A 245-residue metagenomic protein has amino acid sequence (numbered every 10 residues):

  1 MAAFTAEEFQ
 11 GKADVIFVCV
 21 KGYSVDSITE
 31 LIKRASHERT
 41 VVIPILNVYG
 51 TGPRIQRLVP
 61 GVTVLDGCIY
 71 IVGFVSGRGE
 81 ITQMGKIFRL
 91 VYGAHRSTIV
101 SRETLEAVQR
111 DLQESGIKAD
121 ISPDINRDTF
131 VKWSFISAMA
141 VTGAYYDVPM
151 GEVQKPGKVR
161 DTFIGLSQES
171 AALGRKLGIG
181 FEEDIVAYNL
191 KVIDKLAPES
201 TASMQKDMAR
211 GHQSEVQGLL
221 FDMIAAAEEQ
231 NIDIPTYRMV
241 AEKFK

Functional and structural regions predicted by a protein language model:
M1-E80: Rossmann-like NAD(P)(H) cofactor-binding subdomain of soluble oxidoreductases
F9, Q83-G85, A197: Short, flexible turn/loop "capping" segments at secondary-structure junctions
A13, V25, T51-G52, L105 (+6 more regions): A general structural signal for well-ordered alpha-helical segments in protein cores
S27-T29, A140, A144, L219: Short, function-defining helix-loop hinge/capping sites that tune catalysis or transport
R34-A35, R57-T63, R78-S137, V141-D184: Internal alpha-helical scaffold of NAD(P)-dependent oxidoreductase catalytic cores
Q113-E114, I164-K245: NAD(P)-dependent Rossmann-like dehydrogenase/reductase catalytic/cofactor-binding core
